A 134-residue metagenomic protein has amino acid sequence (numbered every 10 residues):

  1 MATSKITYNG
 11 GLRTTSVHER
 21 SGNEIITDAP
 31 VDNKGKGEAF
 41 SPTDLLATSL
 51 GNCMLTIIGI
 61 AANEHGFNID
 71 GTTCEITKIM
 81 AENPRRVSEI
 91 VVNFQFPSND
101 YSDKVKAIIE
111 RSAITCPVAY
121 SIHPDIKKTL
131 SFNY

Functional and structural regions predicted by a protein language model:
M1-T48, T56-Y134: Extended beta-strand/beta-hairpin segments
